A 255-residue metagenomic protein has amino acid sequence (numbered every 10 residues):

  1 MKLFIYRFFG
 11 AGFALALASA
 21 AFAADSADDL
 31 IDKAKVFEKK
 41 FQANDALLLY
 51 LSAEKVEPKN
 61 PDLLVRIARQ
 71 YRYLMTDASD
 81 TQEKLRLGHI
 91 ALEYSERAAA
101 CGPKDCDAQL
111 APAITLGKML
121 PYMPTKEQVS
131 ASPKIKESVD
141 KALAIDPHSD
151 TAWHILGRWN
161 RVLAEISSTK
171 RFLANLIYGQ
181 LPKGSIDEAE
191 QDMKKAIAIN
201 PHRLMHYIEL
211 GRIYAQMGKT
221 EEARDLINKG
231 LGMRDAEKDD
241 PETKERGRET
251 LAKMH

Functional and structural regions predicted by a protein language model:
M1-Y6: N-terminal secretory signal peptides that target proteins for export/translocation
G10-S19: Bacterial N-terminal signal peptides
A21-M75: N-terminal leader/linker segments that initiate helical-solenoid repeat arrays
D28, I166-I177, K183, N200-M205 (+2 more regions): Terminal, low-structured helical/coil segments at or just beyond the last alpha-helical repeat
F37-D45, R69-K104, A111-H148, R158-A196 (+2 more regions): Short coil/linker segments at helix-helix boundaries
